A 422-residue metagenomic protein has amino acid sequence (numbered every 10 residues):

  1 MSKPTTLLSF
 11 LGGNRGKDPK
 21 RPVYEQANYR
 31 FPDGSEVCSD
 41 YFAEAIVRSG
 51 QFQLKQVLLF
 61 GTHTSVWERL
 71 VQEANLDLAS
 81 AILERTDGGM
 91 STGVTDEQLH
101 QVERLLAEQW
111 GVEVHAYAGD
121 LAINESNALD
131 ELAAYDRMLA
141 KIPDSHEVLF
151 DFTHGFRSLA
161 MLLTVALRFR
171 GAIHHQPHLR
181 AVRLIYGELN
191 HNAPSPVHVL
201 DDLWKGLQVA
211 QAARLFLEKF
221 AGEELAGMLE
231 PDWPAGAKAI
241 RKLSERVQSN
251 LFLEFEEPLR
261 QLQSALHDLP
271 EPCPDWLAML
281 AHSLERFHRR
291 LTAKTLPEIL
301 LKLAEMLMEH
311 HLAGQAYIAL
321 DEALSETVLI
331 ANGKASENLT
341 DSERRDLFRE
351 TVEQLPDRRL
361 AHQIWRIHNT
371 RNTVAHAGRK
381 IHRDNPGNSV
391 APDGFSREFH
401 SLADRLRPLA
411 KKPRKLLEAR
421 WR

Functional and structural regions predicted by a protein language model:
M1-E147, V165-R422: Long, low-complexity, Lys/Arg-enriched
I123-A128, F152-A160: Acidic, metal-coordinating catalytic cores used for nucleic-acid/nucleotide bond scission and strand-transfer chemistry
